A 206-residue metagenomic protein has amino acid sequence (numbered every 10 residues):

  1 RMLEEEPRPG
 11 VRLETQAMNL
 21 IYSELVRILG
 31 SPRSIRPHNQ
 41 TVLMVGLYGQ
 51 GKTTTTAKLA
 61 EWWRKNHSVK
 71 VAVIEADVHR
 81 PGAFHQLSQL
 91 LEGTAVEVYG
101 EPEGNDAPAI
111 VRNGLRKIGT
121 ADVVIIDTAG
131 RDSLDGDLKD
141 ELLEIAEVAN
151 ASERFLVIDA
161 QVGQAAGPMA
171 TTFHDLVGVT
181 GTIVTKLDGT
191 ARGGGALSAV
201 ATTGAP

Functional and structural regions predicted by a protein language model:
R1-T128: Primarily NTPase-proximal linker/entry elements flanking Walker-type ATP/GTP-binding cores
P7-M18, R131, D135, A160-G163 (+1 more regions): Conserved phosphate/pyrophosphate-binding and hydrolysis machinery centered on Walker-type P-loop NTPases, extending
K65, E92, V148, A201-T203: Short, structurally constrained coil/turn elements that cap an alpha-helix or connect an alpha-helix to the following
R112, A121, S133, L142-A146 (+1 more regions): Conserved phosphate-handling catalytic cores of large alpha/beta enzymes
